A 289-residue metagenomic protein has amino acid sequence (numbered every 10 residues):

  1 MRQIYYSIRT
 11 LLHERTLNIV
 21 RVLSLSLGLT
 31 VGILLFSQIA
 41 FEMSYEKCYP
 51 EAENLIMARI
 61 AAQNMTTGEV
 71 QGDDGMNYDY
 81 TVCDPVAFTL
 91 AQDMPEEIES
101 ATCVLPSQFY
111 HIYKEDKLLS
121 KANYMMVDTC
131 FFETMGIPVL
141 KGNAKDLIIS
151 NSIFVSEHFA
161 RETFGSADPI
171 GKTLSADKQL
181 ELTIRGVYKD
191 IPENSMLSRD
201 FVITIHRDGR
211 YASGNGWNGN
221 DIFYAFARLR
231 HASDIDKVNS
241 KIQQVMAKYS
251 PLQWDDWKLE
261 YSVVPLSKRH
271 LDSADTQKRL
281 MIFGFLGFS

Functional and structural regions predicted by a protein language model:
M1-L29: N-terminal Sec/SRP start-transfer signal
R15, D79-C83, K121, G216-N218 (+1 more regions): Aromatic-acidic/polar surface patches that form glycan- and anion
L27-L34, S289: Hydrophobic alpha-helical membrane-associated segments
G32, F36-I170, S175-T183, S240 (+1 more regions): Structured, solvent-exposed hinge/loop segments at the ends of secondary-structure elements
V127-K141, I153-Q277: Mid-to-C-terminal secondary-structure elements that act as membrane-proximal/extracytoplasmic interface segments
D275-S289: N-terminal membrane-entry
